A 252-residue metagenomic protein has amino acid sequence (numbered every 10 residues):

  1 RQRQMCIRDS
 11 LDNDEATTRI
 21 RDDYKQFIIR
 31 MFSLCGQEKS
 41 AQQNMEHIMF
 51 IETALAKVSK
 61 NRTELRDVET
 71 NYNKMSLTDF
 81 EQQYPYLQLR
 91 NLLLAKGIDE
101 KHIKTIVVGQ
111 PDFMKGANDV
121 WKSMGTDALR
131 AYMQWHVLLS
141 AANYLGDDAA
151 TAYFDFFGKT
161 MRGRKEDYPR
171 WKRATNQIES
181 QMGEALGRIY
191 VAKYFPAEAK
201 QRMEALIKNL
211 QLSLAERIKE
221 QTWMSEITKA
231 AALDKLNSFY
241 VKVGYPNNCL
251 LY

Functional and structural regions predicted by a protein language model:
R1-A205, N209, P246: Noncatalytic, helix-rich "gating/capping" subdomain that lines the substrate-entry/channel surface of large enzyme
A56, A197, Q201-L251: Contiguous, non-catalytic segments that form substrate-binding/exosite surfaces or channel walls
